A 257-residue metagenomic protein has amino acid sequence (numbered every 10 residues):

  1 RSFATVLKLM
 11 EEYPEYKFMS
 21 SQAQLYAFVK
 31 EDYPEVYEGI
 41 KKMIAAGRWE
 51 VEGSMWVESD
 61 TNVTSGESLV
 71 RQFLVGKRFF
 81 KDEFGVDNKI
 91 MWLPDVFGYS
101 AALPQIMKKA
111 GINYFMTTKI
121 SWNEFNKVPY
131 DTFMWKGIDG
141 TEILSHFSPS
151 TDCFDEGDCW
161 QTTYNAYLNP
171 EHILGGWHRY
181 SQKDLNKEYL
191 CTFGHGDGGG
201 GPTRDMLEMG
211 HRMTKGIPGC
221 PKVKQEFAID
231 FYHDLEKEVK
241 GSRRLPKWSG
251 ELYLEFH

Functional and structural regions predicted by a protein language model:
R1-H257: Catalytic-domain carbohydrate-binding cleft regions of carbohydrate-active enzymes
